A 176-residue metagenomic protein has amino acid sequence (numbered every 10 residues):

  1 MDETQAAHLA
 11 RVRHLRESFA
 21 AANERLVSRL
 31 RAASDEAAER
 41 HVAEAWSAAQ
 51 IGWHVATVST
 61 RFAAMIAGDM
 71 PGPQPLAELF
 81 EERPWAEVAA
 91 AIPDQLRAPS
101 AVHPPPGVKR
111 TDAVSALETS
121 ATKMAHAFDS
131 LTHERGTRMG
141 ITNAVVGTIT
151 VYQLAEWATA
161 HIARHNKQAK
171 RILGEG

Functional and structural regions predicted by a protein language model:
M1-H14, T60-A116, G176: Short, helix-capping/interhelical loops that line the mouth of catalytic, cofactor-, or ligand-binding pockets
M1-T4, S28-R31, E134: Charge-dense, helix-prone N-terminal extensions
T4-A7, L26, M124, G140-I141: A short alpha-helix capping/helix-coil boundary motif
H8-R11, L15, R29, E36-A49: Charge-rich, low-complexity N-terminal segments
V12-L15, F19, A48, A113-L117 (+1 more regions): Hydrophobic packing residues in well-ordered alpha-helices of helical domains and bundles
S18, A22-R29, V58, S120 (+2 more regions): Amphipathic, well-ordered alpha-helical segments in soluble domains
A22, A116, S120-K123, A127: Long, heptad-repeat alpha-helical coiled-coil segments that mediate oligomerization and form fibrous "stalk/rod"
A38-V88, H126-G176: Short, contiguous alpha-helical
